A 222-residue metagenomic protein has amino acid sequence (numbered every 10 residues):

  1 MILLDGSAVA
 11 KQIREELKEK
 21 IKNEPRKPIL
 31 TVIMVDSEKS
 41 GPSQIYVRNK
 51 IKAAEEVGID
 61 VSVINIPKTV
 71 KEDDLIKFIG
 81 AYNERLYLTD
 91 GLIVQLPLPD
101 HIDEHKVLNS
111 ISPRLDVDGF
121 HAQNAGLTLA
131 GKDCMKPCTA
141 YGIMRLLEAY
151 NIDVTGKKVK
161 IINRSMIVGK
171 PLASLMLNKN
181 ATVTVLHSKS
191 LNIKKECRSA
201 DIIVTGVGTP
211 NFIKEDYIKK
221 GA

Functional and structural regions predicted by a protein language model:
M1-R26: Positively charged, low-complexity intrinsically disordered leader regions
K27-E38: Short beta-strand segments enriched in small/hydrophobic residues
G41-I51, C134-G221: Glycine-rich phosphate/diphosphate-binding loop of Rossmann-like nucleotide-binding domains
A54-K68, V183-V185: Short beta-strand elements in bilobed, periplasmic/extracellular small-molecule ligand-binding domains
E56, E84, I111-R114: Non-catalytic terminal and connector segments of soluble metabolic enzymes
D74-Y87: Short, well-structured alpha-helical segments in soluble
D90-G91, I202: Short, Asp-centered acidic motifs that coordinate Mg2+ and/or phosphate in catalytic or ligand-binding sites
I93-V154, L172: Anion-binding alpha/beta catalytic cores of soluble intermediary-metabolism enzymes, centered on
